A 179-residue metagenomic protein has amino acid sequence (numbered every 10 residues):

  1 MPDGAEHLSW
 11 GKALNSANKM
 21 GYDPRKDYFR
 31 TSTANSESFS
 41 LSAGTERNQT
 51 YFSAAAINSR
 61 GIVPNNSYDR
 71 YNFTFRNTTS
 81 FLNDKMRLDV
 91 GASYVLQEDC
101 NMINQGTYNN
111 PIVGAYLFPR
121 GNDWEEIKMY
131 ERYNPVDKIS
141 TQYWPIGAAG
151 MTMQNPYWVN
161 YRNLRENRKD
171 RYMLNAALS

Functional and structural regions predicted by a protein language model:
M1-M20, I62-N66, N72, R76-M173: Surface-exposed loop/interface segments of Gram-negative outer-membrane beta-barrel transport/assembly proteins
S16, Y51-S53: Periplasmic plug
Y22-S32: Periplasmic N-terminal accessory/gating domains of Gram-negative outer-membrane beta-barrel systems
R30-N48, A55-I57, P156-S179: Outer-membrane beta-barrel transmembrane strands
S40-G44, S53, T74-S80, G91-S93 (+1 more regions): Transmembrane beta-barrel domains of outer membrane proteins
Y51, S59-I62: Short small-residue beta-strand/loop micro-motif enriched in glycine and branched aliphatics
